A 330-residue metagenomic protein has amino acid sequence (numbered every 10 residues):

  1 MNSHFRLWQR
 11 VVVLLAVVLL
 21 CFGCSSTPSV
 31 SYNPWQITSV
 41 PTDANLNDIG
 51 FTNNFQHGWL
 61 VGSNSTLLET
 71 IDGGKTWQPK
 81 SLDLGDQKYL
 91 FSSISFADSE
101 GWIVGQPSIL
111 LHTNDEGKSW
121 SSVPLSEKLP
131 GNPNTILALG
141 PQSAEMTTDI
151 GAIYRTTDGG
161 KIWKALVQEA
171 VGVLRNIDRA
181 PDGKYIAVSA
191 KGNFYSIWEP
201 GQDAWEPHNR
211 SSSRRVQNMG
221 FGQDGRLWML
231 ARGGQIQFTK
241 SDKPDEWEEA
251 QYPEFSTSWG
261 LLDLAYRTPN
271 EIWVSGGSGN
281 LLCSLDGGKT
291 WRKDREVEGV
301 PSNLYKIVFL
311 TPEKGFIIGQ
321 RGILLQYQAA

Functional and structural regions predicted by a protein language model:
N2-V12: Bacterial N-terminal signal peptides that target proteins for export
V12-C21: Bacterial N-terminal signal peptides
F22-A330: Residue-level hotspots at or immediately adjacent to binding/recognition sites across diverse folds
